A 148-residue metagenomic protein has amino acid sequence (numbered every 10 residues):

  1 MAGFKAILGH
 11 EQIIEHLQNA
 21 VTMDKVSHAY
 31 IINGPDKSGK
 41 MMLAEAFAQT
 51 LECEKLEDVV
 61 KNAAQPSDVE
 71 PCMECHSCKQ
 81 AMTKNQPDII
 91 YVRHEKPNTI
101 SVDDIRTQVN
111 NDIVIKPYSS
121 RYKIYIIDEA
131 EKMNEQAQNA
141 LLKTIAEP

Functional and structural regions predicted by a protein language model:
M1-Q136: P-loop/Walker A NTP-binding region and its immediately flanking N-terminal helices in P-loop NTPase folds
N139-P148: Conserved catalytic/switch belt of AAA+ P-loop NTPases
